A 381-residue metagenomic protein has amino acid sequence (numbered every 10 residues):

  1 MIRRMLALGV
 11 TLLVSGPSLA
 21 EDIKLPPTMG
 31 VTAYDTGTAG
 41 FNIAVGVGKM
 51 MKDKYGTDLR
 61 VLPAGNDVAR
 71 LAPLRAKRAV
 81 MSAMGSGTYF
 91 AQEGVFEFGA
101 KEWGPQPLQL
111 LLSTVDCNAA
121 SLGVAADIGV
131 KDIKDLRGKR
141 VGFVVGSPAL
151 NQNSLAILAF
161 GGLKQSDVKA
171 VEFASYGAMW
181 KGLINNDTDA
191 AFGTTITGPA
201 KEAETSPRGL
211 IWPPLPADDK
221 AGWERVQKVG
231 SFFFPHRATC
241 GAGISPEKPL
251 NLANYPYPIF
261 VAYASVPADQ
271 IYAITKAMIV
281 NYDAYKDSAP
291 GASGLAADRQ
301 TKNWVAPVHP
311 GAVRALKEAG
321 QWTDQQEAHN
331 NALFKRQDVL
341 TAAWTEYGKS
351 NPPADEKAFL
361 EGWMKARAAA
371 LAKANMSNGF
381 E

Functional and structural regions predicted by a protein language model:
M1-L6: Bacterial N-terminal signal peptides that target proteins for export
G16-A20: Sec/Tat signal peptide C-region and signal peptidase I cleavage site
P26, G56, N66-A69, A76 (+5 more regions): Extracytoplasmic
P26-K54, L59-R60, N118-N185, I196 (+2 more regions): Bilobed "Venus flytrap"/periplasmic-binding protein-like clamshell domains and structurally analogous long
I43-M50, R60-E102, V130, G177-G182 (+1 more regions): Pocket-flanking alpha-helical
S86-T88, E97-F98, N118, I128 (+3 more regions): Pocket-lining segment of extracytoplasmic ligand-binding domains
G138-A156, F232-L295, W304: Ligand-binding clefts/hinges and TM-proximal coupling segments of bilobed small-molecule sensing domains
T195-R208, W212, I271, I279-E381: An extracytoplasmic/periplasmic, membrane-proximal ligand-sensing/linker region
